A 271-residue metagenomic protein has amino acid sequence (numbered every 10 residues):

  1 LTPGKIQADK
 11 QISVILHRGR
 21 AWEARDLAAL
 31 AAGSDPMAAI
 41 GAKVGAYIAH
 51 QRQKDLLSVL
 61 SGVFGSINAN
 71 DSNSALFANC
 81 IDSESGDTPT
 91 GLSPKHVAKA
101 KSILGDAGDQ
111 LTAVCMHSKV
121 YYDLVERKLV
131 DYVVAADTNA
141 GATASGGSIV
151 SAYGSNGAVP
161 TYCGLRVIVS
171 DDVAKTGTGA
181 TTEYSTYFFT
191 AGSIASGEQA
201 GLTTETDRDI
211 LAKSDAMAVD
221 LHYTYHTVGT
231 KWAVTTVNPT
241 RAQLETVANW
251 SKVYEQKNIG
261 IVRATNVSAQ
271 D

Functional and structural regions predicted by a protein language model:
L1-H17: Assembly/oligomerization interface modules of large self-assembling protein complexes
I15-L27: Residues forming anionic-ligand binding surfaces in small-molecule and nucleic-acid pockets of primarily soluble enzymes
D26, S118-V120, L221: Short, flexible loop/turn elements at secondary-structure junctions
L27-L104, A248-Q270: Alpha-helical scaffold segments that mediate packing/assembly in large oligomeric complexes
S58-S66, K119-Y121, Y225-T230: Subunit-assembly interface segments of extracellular/virion macromolecular structures
A78-K95, V125-D271: Sequence/fold signature of self-assembling virion shell proteins
D109-L111, S214: Short, surface-exposed beta-edge/turn micro-motifs
T112-V120, L124-V125: Beta-edge loop/turn motif
